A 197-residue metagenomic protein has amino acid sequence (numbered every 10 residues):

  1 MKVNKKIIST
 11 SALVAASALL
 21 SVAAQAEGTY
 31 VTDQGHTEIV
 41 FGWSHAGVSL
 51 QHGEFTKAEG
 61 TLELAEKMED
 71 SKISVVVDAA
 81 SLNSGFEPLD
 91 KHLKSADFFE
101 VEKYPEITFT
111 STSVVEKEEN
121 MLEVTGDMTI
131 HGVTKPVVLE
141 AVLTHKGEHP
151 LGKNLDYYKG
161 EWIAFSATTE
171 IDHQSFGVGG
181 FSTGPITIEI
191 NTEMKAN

Functional and structural regions predicted by a protein language model:
K2-A12: Bacterial N-terminal signal peptides that target proteins for export
A12-V14, A24: Cleavable N-terminal signal peptides
V14-A15, A96: Alpha-helix boundary/capping residues
L19-A23: N-terminal signal peptide c-region/cleavage motif recognized by signal peptidases
A24-N197: Low-complexity, acidic/polar, glycine-enriched regions of mature
